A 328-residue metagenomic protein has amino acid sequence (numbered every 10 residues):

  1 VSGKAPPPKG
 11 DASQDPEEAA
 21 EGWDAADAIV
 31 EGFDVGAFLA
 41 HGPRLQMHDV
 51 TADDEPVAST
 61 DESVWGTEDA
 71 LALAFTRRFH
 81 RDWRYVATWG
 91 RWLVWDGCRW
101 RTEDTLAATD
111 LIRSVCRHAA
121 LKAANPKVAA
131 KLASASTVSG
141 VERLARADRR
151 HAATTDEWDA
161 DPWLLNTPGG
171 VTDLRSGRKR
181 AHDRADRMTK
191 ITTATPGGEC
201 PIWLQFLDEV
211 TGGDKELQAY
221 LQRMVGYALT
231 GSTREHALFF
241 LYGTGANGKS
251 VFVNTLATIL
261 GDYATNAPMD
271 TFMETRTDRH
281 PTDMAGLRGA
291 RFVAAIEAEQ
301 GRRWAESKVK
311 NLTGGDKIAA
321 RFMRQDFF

Functional and structural regions predicted by a protein language model:
V1-P6, S13-Q14, T265-R279, A319-R324: RNase H-like polynucleotidyl transferase catalytic core
V1-S59, W100: TOPRIM fold recognition
D24, A28, L111, V115 (+2 more regions): Alpha-helical scaffold elements adjacent to nucleotide-binding pockets in ATP/GTP-utilizing enzyme cores
D53-A194, G315, A320: Intein modules and their embedded homing endonuclease domains
D82-L106, E157-D159, L164, V171-G289: P-loop NTPase catalytic core of nucleic-acid-dependent motor ATPases
G261, E306-D326: Conserved catalytic/switch belt of AAA+ P-loop NTPases
T282-R288, R321-F328: AAA+/SF3 P-loop NTPase mechanochemical coupling elements
A290-G315: Conserved AAA+/SF3 P-loop NTPase catalytic/coupling segment centered on the Walker-B
